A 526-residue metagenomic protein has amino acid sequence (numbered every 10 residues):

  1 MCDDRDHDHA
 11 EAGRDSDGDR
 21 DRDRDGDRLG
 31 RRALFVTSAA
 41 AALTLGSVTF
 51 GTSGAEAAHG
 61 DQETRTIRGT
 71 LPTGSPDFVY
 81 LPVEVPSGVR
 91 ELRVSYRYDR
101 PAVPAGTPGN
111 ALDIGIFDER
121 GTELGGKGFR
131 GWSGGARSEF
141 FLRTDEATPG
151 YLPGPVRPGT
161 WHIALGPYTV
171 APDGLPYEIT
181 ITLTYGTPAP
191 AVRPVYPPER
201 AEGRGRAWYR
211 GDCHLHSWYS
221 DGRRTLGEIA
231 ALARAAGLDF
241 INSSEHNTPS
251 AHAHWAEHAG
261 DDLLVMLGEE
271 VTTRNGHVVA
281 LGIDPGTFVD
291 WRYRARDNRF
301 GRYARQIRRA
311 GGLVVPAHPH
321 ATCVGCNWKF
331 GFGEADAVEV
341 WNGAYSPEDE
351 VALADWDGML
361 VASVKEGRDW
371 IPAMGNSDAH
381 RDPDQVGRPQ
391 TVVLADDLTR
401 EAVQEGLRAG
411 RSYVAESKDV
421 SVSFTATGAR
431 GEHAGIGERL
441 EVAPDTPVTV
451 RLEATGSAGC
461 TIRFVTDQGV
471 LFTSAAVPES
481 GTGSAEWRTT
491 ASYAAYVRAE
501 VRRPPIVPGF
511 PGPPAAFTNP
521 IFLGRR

Functional and structural regions predicted by a protein language model:
D23-A41: N-terminal secretory signal peptides and thylakoid transit peptides that target proteins across membranes
A58-V103, L183-Y185, V195, R200-G205: Solvent-exposed, flexible loop/coil segments flanking beta-strands in beta-rich domains
E63-G74, R100-T148, V470: Surface-exposed beta-strand/loop patches in noncatalytic accessory domains and peripheral targeting/linker segments
L81-R90, Y151-R157, V442: Extracellular and analogous surface-interaction loops
R90-L92, P153-P172, A494-Y496: Noncatalytic modules at the cell exterior or secretory-pathway interfaces, chiefly beta-strand-rich lectin/adhesion
A171-T182: Edge beta-strands of jelly-roll/beta-sandwich modules across compartments, strongly enriched in secreted/luminal
G186-P188, S377-R526: C-terminal functional module detector
V195-E334, E339-G358, A362, R368-P383 (+1 more regions): A metal-dependent hydrolase metal-coordination microenvironment
